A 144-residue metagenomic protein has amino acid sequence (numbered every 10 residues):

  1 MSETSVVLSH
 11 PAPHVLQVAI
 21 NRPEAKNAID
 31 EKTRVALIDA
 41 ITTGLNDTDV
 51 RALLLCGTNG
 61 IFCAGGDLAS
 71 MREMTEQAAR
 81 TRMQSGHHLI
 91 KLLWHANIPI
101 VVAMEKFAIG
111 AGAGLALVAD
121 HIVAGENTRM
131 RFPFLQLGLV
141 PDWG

Functional and structural regions predicted by a protein language model:
M1-T58, K91: Conserved CoA-thioester-binding segment of acyl-CoA-metabolizing enzymes
E3, D49, G57-L92, A108: Glycine- (often His-adjacent) and acidic-residue-rich active-site loop that binds/positions the CoA thioester
V18, L55, D67, L115-L117: Hydrophobic/aromatic residues within transmembrane alpha-helices of multi-pass small-molecule transporters
N21, G66, E105, N127: Histidine-centered beta-alpha loop that forms part of the nucleotide-sugar donor binding/catalytic region in diverse
D47, A96-N97: Acidic-histidine catalytic/liganding microenvironments
L89, L93-H95, A103, I109-G144: CoA-thioester-processing core
